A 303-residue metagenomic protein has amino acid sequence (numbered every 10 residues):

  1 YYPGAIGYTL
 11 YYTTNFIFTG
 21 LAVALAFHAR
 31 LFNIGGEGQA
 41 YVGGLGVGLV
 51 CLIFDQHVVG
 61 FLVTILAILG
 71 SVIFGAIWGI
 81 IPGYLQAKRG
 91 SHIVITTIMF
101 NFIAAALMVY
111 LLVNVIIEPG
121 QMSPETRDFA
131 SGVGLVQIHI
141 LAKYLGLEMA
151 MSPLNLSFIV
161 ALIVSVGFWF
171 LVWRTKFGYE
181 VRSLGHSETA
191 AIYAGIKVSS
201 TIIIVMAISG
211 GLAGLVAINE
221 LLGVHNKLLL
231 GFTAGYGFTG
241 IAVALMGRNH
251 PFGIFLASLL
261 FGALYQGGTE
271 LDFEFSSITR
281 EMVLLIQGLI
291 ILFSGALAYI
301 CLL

Functional and structural regions predicted by a protein language model:
Y1-F54, I68-S91, A190, L245-R248 (+2 more regions): Single transmembrane alpha-helix segments in multi-pass membrane proteins
Y1-I17, G132-E148, T279: Interfacial loop/helix-cap signal at membrane boundaries in integral membrane proteins
Y8-Y12, G36-G44, V63, A67-G75 (+5 more regions): Alpha-helical transmembrane segments of multi-pass membrane proteins, especially transporters and channels
F16-V23, G44-V50, V72-G75, N101-V113 (+5 more regions): Hydrophobic core segments of alpha-helical transmembrane domains in multi-pass membrane transport and ion-translocation
T97, N101-V172, M282: Transmembrane helix-bundle core of multi-pass membrane transporters and related energy-transducing complexes
K143-L145, M149-K227, P251-F252: Helix-loop-helix "hairpin" substructures at the membrane interface of multi-pass membrane proteins
H186, Y193-S200, G268-L303: Cytosolic-side transmembrane-helix boundaries in multi-pass membrane proteins
A207-G288: Transmembrane alpha-helical segments in multi-pass inner-membrane proteins
